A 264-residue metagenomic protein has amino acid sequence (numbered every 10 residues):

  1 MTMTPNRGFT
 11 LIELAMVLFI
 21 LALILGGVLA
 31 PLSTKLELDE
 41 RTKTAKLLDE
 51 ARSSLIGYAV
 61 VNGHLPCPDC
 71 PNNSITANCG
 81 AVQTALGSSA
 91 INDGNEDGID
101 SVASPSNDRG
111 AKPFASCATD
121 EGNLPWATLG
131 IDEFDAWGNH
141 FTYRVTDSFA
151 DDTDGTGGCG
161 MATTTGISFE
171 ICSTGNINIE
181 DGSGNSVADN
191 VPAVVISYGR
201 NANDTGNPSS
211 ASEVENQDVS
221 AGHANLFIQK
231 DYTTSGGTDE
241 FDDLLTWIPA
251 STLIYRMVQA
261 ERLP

Functional and structural regions predicted by a protein language model:
P5-L36: N-terminal single-pass transmembrane signal-anchor helix
T34-P264: N-terminal pilin/flagellin-like segments and related low-complexity appendage regions
